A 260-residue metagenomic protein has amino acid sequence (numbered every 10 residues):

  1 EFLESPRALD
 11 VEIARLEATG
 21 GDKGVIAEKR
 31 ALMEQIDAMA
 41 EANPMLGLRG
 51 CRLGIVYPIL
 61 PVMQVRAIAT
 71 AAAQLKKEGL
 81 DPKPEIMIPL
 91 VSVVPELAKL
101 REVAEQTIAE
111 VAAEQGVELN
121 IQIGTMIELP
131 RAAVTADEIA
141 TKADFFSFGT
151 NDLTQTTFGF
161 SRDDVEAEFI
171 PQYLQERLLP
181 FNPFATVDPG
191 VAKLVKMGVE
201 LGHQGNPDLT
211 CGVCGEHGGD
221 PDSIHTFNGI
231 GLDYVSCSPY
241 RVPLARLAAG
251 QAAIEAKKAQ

Functional and structural regions predicted by a protein language model:
E1-Q260: Conserved alpha/beta-domain cores
